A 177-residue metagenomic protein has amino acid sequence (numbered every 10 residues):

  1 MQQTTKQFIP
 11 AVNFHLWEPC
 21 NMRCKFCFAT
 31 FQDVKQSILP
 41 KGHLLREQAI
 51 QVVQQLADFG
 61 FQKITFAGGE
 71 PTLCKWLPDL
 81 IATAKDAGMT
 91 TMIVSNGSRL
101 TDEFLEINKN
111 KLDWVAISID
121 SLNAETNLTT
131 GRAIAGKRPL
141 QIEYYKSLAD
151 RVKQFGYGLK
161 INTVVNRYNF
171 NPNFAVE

Functional and structural regions predicted by a protein language model:
M1: Active-site helix/loop of acyl-thioester processing domains in fatty-acid/polyketide metabolism, spanning hotdog-fold
T4-R46: Canonical Radical SAM [4Fe-4S] cluster-binding loop centered on the CxxxCxxC motif and its immediate flanking residues
R46-F66, C74-V176: Radical SAM/AdoMet-radical enzyme domain recognition
E70: Conserved G/P- and acidic residue-centered "switch" motifs that form tight phosphate/ATP-binding loops in soluble
